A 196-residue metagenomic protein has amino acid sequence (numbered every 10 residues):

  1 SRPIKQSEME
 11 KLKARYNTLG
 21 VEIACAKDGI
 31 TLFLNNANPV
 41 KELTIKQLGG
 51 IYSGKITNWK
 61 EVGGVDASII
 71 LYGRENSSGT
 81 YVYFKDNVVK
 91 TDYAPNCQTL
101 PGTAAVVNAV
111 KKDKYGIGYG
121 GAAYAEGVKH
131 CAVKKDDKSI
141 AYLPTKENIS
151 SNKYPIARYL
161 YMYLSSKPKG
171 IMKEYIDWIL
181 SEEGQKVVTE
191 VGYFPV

Functional and structural regions predicted by a protein language model:
R2-V196: Exported/periplasmic ABC-transporter solute-binding proteins
